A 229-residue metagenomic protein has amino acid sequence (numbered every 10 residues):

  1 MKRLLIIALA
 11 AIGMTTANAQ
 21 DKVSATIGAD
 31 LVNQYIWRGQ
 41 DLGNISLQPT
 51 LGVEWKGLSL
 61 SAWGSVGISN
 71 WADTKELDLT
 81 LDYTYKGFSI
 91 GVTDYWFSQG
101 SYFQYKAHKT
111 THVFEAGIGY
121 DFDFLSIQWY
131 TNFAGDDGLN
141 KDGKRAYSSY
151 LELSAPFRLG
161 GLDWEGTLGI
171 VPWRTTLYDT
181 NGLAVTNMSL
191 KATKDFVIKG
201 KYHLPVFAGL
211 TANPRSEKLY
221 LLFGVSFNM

Functional and structural regions predicted by a protein language model:
M1-S24: Cleavable N-terminal export/targeting peptides
Q20-E54: Outer-membrane beta-barrel initiation region
Q20-S24, A155-E165, T193-V206: Short loop/turn motifs that connect adjacent beta-strands in outer-membrane beta-barrel proteins
D21-A25, G43-L47, D73-L77, T110-F114 (+4 more regions): Residues that define the transmembrane beta-barrel architecture of outer-membrane proteins
I27-Y35, L58-I68, S89-Y102, L125-G135 (+2 more regions): Transmembrane beta-strand segments that form the barrel wall of outer-membrane beta-barrel proteins
T50-G52, T80-D82, G117-G119, E152-P156 (+2 more regions): Outer-membrane beta-barrel architecture
A107-T175: Detector for outer-membrane/organellar transmembrane beta-barrel domains, recognizing the amphipathic beta-strand
L190, F196, S216-M229: Outer-membrane beta-barrel "beta-signal"
